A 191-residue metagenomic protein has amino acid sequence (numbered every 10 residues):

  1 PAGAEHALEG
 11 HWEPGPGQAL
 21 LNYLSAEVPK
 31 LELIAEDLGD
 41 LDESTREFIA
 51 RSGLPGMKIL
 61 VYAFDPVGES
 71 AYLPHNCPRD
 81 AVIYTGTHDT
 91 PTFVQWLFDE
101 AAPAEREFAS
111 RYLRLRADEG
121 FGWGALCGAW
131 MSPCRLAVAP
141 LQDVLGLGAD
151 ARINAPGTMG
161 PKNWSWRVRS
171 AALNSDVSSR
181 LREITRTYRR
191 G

Functional and structural regions predicted by a protein language model:
P1-G191: Catalytic cores of glycan-processing enzymes that make or break glycosidic bonds
